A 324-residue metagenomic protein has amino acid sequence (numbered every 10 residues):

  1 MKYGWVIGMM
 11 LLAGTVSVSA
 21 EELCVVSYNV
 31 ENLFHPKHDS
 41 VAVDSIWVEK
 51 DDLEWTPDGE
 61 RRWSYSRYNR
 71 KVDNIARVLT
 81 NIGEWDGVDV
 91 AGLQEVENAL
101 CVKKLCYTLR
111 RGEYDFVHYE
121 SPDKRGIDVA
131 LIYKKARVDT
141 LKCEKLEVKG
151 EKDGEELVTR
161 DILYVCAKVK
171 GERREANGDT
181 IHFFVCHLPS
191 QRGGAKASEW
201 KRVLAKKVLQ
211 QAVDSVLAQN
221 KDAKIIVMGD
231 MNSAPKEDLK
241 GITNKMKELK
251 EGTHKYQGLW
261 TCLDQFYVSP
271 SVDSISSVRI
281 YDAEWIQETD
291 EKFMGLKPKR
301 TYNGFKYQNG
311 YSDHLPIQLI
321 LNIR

Functional and structural regions predicted by a protein language model:
M1-E22: Bacterial Sec-dependent N-terminal signal peptides
V18-T108, S121-I127, T289-K297, Y302-N303 (+1 more regions): N-terminal, active-site-proximal structural segment of metallo-dependent hydrolase catalytic domains
L23-N32, T56, K142-E144, T180-S190: Active-site-proximal beta-strand elements of phosphoester/diester hydrolases
V30-L33, V96, L188, D230-N232 (+1 more regions): Active-site metal-binding loops of divalent metal-dependent hydrolases
D39-V41, S45, E172-K207, Q211: Metal-dependent phosphoester/phosphodiester hydrolase catalytic core
D58-S66, G87-L93, H118-Y119, E151-D153 (+5 more regions): Second-shell loop/turn segments in exported
V90-G92, V96-T180: Structured beta-strand-rich core segments of catalytic domains in phosphoester-bond hydrolases
L157, V203, Q211-I226, N232-R324: Metal-dependent phosphoester-hydrolase catalytic domains
